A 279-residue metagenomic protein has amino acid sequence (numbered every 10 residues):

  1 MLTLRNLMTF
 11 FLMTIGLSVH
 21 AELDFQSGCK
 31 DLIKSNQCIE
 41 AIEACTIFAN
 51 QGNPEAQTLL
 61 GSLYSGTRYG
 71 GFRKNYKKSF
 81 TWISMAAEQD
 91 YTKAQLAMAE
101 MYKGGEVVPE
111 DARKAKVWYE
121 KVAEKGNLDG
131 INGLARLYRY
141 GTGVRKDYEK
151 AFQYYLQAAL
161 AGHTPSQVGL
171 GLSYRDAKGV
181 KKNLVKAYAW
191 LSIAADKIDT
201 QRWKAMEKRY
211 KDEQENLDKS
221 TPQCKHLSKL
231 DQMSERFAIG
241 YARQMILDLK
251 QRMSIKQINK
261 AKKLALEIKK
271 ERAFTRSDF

Functional and structural regions predicted by a protein language model:
L12-H20: Hydrophobic h-region of N-terminal signal peptides that target proteins for export in Gram-negative bacteria
V19-Q51, E55-S62: N-terminal leader/linker segments that initiate helical-solenoid repeat arrays
F25, N50-N53, T67-G70, E88-Y91 (+11 more regions): Short helix-capping/linker turns of helical repeat alpha-solenoids
G28-L32, L59-R68, A97-G104, G133-Y140 (+3 more regions): Hydrophobic face of amphipathic alpha-helices that form TPR/SEL1-like repeat modules and related alpha-solenoid
F48, L63, A86, M101 (+7 more regions): TPR/TPR-like alpha-solenoid repeats
R209, E215-F279: Terminal, low-structured helical/coil segments at or just beyond the last alpha-helical repeat
